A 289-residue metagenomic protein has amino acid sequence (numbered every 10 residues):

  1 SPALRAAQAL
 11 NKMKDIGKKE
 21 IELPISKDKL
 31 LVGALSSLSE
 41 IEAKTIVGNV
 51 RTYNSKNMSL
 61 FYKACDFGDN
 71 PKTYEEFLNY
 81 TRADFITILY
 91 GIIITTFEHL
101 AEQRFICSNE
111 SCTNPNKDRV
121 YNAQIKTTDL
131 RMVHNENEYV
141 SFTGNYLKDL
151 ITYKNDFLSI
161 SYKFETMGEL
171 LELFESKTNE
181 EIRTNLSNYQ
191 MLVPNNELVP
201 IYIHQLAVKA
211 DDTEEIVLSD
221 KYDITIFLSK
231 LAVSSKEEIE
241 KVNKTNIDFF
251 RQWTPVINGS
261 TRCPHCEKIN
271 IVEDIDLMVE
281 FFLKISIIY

Functional and structural regions predicted by a protein language model:
S1-Y289: Long C-terminal interaction/binding lobes of large macromolecular proteins
